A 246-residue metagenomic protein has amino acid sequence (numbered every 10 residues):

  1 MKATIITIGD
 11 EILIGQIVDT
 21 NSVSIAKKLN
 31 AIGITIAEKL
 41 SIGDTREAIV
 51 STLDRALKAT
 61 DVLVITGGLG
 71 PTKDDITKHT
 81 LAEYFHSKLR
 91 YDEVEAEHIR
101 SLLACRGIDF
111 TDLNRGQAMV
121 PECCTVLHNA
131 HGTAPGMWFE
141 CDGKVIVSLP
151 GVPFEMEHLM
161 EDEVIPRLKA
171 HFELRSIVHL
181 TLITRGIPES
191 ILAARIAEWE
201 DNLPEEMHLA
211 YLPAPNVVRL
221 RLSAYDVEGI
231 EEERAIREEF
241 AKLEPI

Functional and structural regions predicted by a protein language model:
M1-L40, I230: Glycine-rich phosphate/diphosphate-binding loop of Rossmann-like nucleotide-binding domains
I8-D10, I65-K73, Y225-D226: Glycine-rich beta-strand-to-loop/alpha-helix junction loops that act as flexible
E38-A48: Short beta->alpha junction loops
A48-S51, K58, D75-H171: Proline/glycine-rich low-complexity loops and linkers
D54-I65: Short, structured active-site "lid" loops
E140-N216, R221-S223, E231-I236: Accessory alpha-helical/coil subdomains and C-terminal extensions that flank or cap enzyme catalytic cores
E233-I246: Short amphipathic alpha-helices in soluble, non-transmembrane regions that often serve as interface/regulatory elements
